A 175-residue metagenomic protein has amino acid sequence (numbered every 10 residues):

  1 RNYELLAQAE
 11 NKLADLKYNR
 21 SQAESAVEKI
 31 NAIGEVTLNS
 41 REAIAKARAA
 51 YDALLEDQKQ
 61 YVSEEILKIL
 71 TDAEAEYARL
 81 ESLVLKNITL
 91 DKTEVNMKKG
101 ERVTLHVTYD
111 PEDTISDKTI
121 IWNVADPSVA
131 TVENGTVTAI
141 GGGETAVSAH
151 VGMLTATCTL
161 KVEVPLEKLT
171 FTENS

Functional and structural regions predicted by a protein language model:
R1-K12, N31-E76, A125, A149: Amphipathic, non-membrane alpha-helical rod segments
Y3-L13, E81-S175: Extracytoplasmic soluble-region selector
L13-L16, R20, Q58-Y61, Y77-L80 (+1 more regions): Alpha-solenoid repeat scaffolds
N19-V36: Short, flexible domain-boundary/linker segments around small modular repeats
E28, L54, N87-T89: Short, functionally important structural connectors and interaction interfaces within domains
